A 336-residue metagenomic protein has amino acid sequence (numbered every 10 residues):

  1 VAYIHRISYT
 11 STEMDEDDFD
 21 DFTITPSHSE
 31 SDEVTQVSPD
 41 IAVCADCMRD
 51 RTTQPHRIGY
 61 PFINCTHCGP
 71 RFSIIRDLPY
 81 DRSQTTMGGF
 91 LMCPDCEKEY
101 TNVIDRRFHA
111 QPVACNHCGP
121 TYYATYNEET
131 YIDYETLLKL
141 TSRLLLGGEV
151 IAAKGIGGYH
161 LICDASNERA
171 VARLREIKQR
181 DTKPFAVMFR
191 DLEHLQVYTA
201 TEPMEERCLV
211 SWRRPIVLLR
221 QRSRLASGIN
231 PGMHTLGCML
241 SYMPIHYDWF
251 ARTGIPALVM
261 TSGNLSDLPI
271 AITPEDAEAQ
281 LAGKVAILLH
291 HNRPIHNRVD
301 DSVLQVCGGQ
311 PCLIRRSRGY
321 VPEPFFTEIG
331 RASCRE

Functional and structural regions predicted by a protein language model:
A2-T23: Conserved short beta-strand edge segments in small beta-sheet-based binding/regulatory domains
F22-R335: Active-site-adjacent structural elements in enzyme catalytic cores
